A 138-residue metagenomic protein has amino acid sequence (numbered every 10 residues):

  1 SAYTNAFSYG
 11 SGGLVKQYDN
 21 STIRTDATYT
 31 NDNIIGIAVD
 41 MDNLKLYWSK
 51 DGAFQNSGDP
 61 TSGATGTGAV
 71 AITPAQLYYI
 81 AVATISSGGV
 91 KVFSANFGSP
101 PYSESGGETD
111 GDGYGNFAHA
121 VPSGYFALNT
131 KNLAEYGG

Functional and structural regions predicted by a protein language model:
S1-G138: Polar, enzyme-active/binding microenvironments
